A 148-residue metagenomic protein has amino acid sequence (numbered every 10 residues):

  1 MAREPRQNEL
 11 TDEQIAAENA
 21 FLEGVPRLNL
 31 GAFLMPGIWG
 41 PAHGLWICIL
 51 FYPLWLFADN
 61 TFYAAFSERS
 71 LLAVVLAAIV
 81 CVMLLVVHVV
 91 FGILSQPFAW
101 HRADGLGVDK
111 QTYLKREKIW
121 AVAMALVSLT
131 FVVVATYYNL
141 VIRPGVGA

Functional and structural regions predicted by a protein language model:
A2-L22, L56-A148: Transmembrane helix recognition focused on a "late"/terminal membrane span
E13-F51: Membrane interfacial helix-start motif at the N-side
